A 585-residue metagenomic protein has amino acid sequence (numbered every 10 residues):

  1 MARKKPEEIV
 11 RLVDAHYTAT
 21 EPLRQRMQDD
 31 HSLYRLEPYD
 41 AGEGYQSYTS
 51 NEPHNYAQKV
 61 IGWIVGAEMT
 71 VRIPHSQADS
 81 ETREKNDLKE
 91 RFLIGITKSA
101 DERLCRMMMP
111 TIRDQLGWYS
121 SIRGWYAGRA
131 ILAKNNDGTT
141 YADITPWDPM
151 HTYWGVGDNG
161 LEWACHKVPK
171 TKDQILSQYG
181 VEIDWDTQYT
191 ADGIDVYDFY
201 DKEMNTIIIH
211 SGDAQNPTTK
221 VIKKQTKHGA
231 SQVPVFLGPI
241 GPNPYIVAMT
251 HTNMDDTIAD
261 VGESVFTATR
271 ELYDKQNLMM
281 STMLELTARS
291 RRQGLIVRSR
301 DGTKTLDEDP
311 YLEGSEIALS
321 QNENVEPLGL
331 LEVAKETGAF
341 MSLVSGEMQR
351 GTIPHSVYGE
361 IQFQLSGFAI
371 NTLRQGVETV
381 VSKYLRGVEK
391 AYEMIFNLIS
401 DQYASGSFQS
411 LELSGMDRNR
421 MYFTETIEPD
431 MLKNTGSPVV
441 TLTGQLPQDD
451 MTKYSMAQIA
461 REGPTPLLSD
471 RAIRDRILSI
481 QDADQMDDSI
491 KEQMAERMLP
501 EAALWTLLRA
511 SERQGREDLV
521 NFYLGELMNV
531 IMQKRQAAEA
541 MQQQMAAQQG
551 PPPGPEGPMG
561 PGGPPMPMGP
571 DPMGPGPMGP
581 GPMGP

Functional and structural regions predicted by a protein language model:
M1-R11, A15-T20, L295-P585: C-terminal anchoring/interaction modules
M1-Y189, S342, Q542: Extended, helix-rich architectural segments
K5-T18, L132-S320, V325-L331, E347: Structured, contiguous alpha/beta core segments that scaffold functional sites
D14-A41, G62-M69, K98-I112, G117-I122 (+18 more regions): Generic surface-pattern signal
Q25, K59, M69, H75 (+4 more regions): Long, contiguous amphipathic alpha-helices that act as assembly "spine/axial" helices in icosahedral shell and virion
R26-V60, T97-K98, D256-T269, D307-E326 (+2 more regions): Short, charged N-terminal helix-start/capping segments
S32, G42, T70, E81 (+6 more regions): Intrinsically disordered, low-complexity regions of eukaryotic proteins
Y39, H54, H75, M150 (+9 more regions): Generic low-complexity segments that are intrinsically disordered, proline-rich and/or Lys/Arg-biased
